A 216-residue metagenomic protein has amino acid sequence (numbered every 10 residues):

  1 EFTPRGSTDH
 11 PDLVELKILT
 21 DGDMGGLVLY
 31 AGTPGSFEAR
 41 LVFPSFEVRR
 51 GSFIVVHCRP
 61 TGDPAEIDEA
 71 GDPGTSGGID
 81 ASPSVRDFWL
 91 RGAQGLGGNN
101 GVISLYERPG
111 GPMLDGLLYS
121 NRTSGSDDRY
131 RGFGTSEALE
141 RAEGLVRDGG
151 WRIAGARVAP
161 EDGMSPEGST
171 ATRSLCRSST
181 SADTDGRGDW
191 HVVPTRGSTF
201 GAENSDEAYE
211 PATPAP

Functional and structural regions predicted by a protein language model:
E1-T33, G92-N99, G111-M113, L117-N121 (+1 more regions): A structural motif detector for short, solvent-exposed N-terminal "entry" segments of globular domains
L16, L41-F43, V48: Short, solvent-exposed loop/turn positions at domain surfaces that link secondary-structure elements or cap domain
M24, S36-E38, D63: Eukaryotic short linear interaction motifs
A31-P44: Short beta-strand and strand-turn-strand segments in soluble, beta-rich domains
S45, R50-A215: Solvent-exposed beta-edge/loop recognition patches
